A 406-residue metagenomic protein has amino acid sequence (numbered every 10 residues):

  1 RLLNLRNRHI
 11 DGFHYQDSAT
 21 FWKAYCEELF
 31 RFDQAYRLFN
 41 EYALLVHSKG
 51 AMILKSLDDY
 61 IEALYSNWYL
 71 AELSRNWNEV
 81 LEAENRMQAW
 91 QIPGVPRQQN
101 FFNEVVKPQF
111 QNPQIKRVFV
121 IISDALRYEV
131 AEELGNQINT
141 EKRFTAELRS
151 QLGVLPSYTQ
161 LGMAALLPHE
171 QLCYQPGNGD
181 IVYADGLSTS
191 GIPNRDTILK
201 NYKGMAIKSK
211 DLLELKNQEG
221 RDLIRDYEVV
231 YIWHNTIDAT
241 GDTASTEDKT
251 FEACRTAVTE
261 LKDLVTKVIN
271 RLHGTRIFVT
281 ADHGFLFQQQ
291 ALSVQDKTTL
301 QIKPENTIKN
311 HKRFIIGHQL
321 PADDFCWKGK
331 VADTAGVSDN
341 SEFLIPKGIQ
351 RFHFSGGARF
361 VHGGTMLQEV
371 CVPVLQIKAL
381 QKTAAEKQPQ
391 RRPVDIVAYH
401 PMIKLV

Functional and structural regions predicted by a protein language model:
R1-V406: Feature captures the catalytic ectodomains and active-site-proximal regions of enzymes that hydrolyze or transfer
